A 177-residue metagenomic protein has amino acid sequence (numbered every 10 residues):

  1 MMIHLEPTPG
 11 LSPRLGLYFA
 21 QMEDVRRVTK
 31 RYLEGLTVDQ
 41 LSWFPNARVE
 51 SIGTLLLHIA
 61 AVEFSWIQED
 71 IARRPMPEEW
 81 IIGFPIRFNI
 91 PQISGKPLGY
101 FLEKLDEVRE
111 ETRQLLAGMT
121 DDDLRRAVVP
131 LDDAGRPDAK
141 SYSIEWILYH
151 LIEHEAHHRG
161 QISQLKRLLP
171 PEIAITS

Functional and structural regions predicted by a protein language model:
M1-H4, G95-K96: Short N-terminal helix-initiation segments at or just after the protein's N-terminus
I3-T8, F19-E23, K30, Q40-R87 (+1 more regions): Short, contiguous alpha-helical
R14-Y18: Short Lys/Arg-rich basic patches
M22, R26, L33, L105 (+1 more regions): Hydrophobic alpha-helical core bundles mediating ligand binding, dimerization, or RNAP-core interactions
T37, A117-T120, K166: A structural signal for long alpha-helical coiled-coils and helix-turn connectors that form the cytosolic signaling
R87-V129, E145-H154: Acidic/histidine-rich alpha-helical segments that form the ligand environment of transition-metal centers
